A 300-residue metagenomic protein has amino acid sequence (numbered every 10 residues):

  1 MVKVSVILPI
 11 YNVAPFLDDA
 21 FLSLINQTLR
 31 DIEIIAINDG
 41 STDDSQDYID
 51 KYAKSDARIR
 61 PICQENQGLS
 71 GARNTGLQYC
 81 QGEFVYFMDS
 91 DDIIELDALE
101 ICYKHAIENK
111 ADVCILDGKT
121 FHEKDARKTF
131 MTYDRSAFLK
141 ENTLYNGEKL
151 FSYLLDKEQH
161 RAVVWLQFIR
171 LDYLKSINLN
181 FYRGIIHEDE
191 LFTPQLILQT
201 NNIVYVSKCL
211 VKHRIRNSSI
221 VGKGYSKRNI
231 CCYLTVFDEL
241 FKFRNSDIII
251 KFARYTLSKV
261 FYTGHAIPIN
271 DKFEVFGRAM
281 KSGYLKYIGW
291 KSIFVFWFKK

Functional and structural regions predicted by a protein language model:
M1-N26: N-proximal low-complexity "stem/linker" segments adjacent to membrane-targeting elements
D18, D43-K51, T75, I93 (+1 more regions): Acidic helix N-cap motif at the loop->helix transition within catalytic regions of sugar-transfer enzymes
S23, R30, N38-D47, S55 (+1 more regions): A conserved acidic beta->alpha catalytic loop
Q46-Q81: Conserved donor nucleotide-binding strand/loop of the catalytic core
L69, S90-I203, R214-K227: Donor-binding/catalytic cores of nucleotide-activated saccharide and glycerol-phosphate transferases/polymerases
V85: Short aromatic/hydrophobic "clamp" motif used to bind/position activated sugar donors
K208-N217, G222-I249, P268-A279: Catalytic core of nucleotide-sugar-dependent glycosyltransferases
H265-K300: Membrane-interface aromatic/basic loop that binds lipid-linked glycans or pyrophosphate carriers, typified by
